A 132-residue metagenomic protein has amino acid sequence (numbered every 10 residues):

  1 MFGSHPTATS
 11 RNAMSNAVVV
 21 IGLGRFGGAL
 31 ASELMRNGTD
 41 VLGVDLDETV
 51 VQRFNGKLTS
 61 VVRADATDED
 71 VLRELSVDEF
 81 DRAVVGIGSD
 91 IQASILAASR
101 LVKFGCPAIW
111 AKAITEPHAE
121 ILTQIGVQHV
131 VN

Functional and structural regions predicted by a protein language model:
M1-N132: Cytosolic regulatory regions of ion transport systems
